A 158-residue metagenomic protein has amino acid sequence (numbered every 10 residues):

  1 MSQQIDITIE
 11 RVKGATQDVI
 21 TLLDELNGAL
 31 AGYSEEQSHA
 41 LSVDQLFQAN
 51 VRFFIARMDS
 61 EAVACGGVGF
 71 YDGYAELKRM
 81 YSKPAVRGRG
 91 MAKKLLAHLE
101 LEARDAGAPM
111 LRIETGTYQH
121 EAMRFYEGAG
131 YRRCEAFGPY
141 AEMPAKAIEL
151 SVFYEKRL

Functional and structural regions predicted by a protein language model:
Q4-K78, K83-P84, L96-H98, E102 (+4 more regions): Acetyl-CoA-dependent GNAT
G14, R112-T115, M123, E127 (+1 more regions): Conserved catalytic-core motifs of GNAT/GCN5-like acyltransferases
K83-R89, T117: Active-site acidic-Proline motif in GNAT/NAT acetyltransferases
G90, G107, G130: Short glycine-rich hinge loops at helix-strand junctions in the catalytic core of two-component histidine kinases
K93: Residues forming the Rossmann-fold NAD(P)(H) cofactor-binding site
A103-T115: Conserved GNAT acetyl-CoA-binding A-motif
H120: Conserved catalytic core of two-component sensor histidine kinases
